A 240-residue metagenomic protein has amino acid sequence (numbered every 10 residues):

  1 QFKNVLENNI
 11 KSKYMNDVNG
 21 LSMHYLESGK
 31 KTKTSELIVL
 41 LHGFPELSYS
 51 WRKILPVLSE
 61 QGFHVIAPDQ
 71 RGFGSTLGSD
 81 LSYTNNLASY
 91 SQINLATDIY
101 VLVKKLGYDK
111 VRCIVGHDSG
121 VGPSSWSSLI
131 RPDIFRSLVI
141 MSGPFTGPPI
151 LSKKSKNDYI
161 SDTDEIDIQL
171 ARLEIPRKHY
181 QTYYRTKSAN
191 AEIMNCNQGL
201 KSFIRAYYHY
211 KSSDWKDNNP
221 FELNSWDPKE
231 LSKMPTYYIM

Functional and structural regions predicted by a protein language model:
F2-S12, M23-Y25, G29-K31, L37 (+2 more regions): Flexible "cap/lid" subdomain of the alpha/beta-hydrolase fold that forms the substrate-access gate
V18-S22: Glycine-centered tight beta-turn/hairpin loop motif at sheet-sheet or coil-to-beta transitions
S35, G43-E46, D118: Active-site glycine-rich loops that stabilize anionic/oxyanionic intermediates across multiple enzyme folds
L40-G43, A67: Structural cue for short, hydrophobic secondary-structure segments
P45-K53, V65: Serine-hydrolase catalytic-loop signature spanning alpha/beta hydrolases and amidase-signature enzymes
Y49, P56, Y100-K104: Core alpha-helical elements of the protein kinase catalytic domain, predominantly the helix directly N-terminal
K53, V57, P144: Short glycine/proline-centered loop/turn elements that form peptide/ligand docking sites
V57-D80: Conserved alpha/beta-hydrolase
